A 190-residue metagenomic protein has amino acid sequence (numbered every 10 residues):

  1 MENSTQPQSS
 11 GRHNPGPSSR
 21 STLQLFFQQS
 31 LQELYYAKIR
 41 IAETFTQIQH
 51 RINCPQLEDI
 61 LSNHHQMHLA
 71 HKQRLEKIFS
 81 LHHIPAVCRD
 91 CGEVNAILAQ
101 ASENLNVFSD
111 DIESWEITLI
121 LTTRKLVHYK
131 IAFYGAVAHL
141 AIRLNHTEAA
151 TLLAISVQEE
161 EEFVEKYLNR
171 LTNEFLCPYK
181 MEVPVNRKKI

Functional and structural regions predicted by a protein language model:
M1-I190: Amphipathic alpha-helical hairpins
